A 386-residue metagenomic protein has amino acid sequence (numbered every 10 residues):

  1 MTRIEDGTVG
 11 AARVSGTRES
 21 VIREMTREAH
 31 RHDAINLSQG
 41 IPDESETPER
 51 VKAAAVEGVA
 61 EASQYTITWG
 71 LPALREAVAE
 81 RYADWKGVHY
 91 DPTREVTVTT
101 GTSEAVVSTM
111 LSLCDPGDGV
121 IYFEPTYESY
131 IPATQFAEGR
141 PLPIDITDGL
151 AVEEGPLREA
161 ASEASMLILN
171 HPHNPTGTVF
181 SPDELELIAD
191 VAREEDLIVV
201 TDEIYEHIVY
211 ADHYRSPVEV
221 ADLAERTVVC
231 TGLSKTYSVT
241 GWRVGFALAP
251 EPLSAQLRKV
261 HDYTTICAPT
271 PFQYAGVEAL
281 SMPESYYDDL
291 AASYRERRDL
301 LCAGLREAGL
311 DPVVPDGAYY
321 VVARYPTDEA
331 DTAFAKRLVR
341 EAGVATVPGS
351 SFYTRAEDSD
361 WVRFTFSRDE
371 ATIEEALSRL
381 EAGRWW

Functional and structural regions predicted by a protein language model:
M1, R337-T346, Y353-W386: PLP-dependent enzyme catalytic core of the Aspartate aminotransferase-like
M1-E19, A160, D190, E195 (+1 more regions): Haloarchaeal acidic low-complexity proteome signature biased toward cell-envelope/secretome components but also
R13-G101, S108, A279-M282, W385-W386: N-terminal small-domain helix-loop-helix segment of the aminotransferase-like
H32, A137, V191-E195, A308 (+1 more regions): Helix C-cap/helix->beta junction micro-motif
L111-L169: PLP-dependent aminotransferase-like
D148-A211: Active-site phosphate-binding strand-loop segment of PLP-dependent enzymes
E225-A292: Conserved core segment of the aminotransferase class I/II
V277, A292-C302, R306, P312-Y325: Conserved glycine-rich beta-strand-loop-beta hairpin in the small C-terminal domain of fold type I
